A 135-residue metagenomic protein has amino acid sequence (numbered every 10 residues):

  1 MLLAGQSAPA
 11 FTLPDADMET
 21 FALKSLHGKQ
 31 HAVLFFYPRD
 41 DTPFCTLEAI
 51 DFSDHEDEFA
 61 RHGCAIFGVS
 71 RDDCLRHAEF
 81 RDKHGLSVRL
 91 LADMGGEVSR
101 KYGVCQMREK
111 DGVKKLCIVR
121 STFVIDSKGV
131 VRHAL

Functional and structural regions predicted by a protein language model:
M1-L135: Chalcogenol-based redox active-site neighborhoods
